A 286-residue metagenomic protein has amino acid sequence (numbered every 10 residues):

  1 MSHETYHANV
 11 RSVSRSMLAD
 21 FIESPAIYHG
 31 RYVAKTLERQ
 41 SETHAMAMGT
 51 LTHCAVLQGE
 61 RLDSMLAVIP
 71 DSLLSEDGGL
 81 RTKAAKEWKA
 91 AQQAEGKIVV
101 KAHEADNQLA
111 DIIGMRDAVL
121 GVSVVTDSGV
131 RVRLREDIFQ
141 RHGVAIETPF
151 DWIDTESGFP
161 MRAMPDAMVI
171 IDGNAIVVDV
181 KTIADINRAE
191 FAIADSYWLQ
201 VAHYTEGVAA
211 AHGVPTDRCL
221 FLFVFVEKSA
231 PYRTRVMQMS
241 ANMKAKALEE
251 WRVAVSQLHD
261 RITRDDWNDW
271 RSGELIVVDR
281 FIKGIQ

Functional and structural regions predicted by a protein language model:
M1-R162, S272: Metal-dependent nuclease catalytic cores that hydrolyze phosphodiester bonds in DNA/RNA, characterized by
H44, M48, Q200, A247: Hydrophobic (often cysteine-bearing) scaffold residues that line and stabilize catalytic clefts of nucleotide/cofactor
G49-H53, A167, W251: A residue-level signal for conserved active-site and pocket-lining positions in enzyme catalytic cores
L51, L199-G207: Short amphipathic alpha-helical face segments that pack within enzyme cores and frequently flank/anchor catalytic
V56-R61, D154, T182-D185, A209-G213: Hydrophobic/aromatic-lined pockets within catalytic cores
Q92-Q93, K97-H103, F191-D195, E206-Q286: Metal-dependent nuclease catalytic regions and adjoining charged, substrate-binding loops involved in nucleic-acid end
E136-Q140, V169-I176, A209-C219: Secondary-structure boundary elements
G143, F150-W198: Non-catalytic protein-protein interaction segments used by genome-maintenance enzymes to assemble and couple activities
